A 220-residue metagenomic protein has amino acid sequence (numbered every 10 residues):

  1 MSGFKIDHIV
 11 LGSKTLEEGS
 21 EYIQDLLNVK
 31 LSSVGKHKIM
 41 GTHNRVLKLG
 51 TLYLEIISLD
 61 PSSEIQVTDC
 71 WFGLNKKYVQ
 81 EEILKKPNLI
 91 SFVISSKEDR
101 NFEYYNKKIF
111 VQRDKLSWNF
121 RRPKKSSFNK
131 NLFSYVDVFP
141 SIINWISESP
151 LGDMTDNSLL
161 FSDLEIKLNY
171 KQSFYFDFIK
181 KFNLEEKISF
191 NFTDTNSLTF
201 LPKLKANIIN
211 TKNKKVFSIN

Functional and structural regions predicted by a protein language model:
S2-I6, G12-K30, L49-N220: Glyoxalase I/VOC metalloenzyme domain signal
K30-H37: Conserved catalytic-core motifs of GNAT/GCN5-like acyltransferases
I39-H43: Short acidic/glycine-enriched loop/turn segments that link adjacent beta-strands
